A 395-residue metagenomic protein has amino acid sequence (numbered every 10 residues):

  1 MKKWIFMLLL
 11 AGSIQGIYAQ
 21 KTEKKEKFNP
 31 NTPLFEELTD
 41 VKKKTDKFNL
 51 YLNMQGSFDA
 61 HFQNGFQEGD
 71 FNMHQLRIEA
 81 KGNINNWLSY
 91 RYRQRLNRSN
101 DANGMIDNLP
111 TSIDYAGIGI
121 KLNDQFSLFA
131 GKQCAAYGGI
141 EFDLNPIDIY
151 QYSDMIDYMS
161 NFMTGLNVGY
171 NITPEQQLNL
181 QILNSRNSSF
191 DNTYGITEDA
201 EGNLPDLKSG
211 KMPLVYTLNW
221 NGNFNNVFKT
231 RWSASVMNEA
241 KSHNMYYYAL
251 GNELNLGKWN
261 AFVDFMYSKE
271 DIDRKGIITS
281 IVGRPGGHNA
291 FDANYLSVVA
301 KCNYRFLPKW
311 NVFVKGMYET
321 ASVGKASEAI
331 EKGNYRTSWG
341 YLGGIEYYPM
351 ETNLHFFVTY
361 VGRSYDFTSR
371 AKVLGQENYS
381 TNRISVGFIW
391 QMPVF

Functional and structural regions predicted by a protein language model:
W4, I17-Q55: N-terminal periplasmic/intermembrane-space "pro-region" immediately following the signal or transit peptide
W4-S13: Sec-dependent N-terminal signal peptides
T22, E36, S99-D101, K121-L128 (+2 more regions): Signature for the C-terminal beta-barrel architecture of outer-membrane proteins
T22-N29, S57, H61-F66, M105-I106 (+1 more regions): Outer-membrane beta-barrel pore domains
L38-A60, F66-S188, G222-F224: Outer membrane beta-barrel
D46, N72, P110, S160 (+5 more regions): Residue-level preference for beta-strand/loop junctions
N49-Q55, Q75-K81, R91, Y115-G119 (+10 more regions): One-face residue pattern on beta-strands with alternating periodicity enriched for small/polar residues
